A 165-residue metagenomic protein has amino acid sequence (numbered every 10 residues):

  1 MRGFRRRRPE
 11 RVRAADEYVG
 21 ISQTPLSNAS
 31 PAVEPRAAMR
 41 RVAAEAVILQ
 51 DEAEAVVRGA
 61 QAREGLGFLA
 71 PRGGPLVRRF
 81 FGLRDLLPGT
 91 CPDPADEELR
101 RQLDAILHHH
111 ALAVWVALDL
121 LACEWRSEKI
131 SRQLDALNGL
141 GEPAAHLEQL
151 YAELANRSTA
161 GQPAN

Functional and structural regions predicted by a protein language model:
M1-A29, Q162-N165: Actinobacteria-biased recognition of intrinsically disordered, low-complexity terminal regions
E10-R11, P25, L87-P88, A117 (+2 more regions): Residue-level detector of solvent-exposed, low-hydrophobicity positions
R11, G73, Q102-L103, H108 (+1 more regions): Short linear sequence motifs
S27-P94, K129-G161: Alpha-helical segments in soluble extracytoplasmic regions
R79-L83, P92-L137: Long, amphipathic, charge-rich alpha-helical segments that form helical bundles/coiled-coils
